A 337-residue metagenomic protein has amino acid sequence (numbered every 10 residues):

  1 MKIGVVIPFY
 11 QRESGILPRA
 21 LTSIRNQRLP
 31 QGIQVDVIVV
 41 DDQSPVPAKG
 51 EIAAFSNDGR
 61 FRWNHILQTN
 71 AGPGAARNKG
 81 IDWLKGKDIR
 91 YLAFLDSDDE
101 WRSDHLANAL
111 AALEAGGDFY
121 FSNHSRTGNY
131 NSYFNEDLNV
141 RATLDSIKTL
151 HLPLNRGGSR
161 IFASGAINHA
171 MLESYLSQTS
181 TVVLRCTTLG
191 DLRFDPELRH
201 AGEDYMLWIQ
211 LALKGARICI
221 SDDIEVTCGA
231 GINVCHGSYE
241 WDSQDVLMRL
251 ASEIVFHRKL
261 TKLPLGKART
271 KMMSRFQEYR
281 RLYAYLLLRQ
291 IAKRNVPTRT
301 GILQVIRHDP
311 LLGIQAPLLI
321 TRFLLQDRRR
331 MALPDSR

Functional and structural regions predicted by a protein language model:
R12-R28: Short, well-formed alpha-helical segments that are part of the catalytic scaffolds of diverse glycosyltransferases
S23-I66, K87: Acidic donor-binding segment of Leloir-type glycosyltransferases
Q68-K87: Glycine-rich, basic loop-to-helix element that forms the pyrophosphate-binding segment of sugar-nucleotide handling
D88-E100: Short beta-strand-to-loop acidic/aromatic patch adjacent to the donor-nucleotide binding site
L106-K148: Conserved donor NDP-sugar-binding/catalytic core segment of glycosyltransferases
A163-V183: A recurrent flexible, glycine/aromatic-enriched loop bordering the glycosyltransferase active site that acts as
H200-L207: Acidic donor-binding loop at a coil-to-helix junction in glycosyltransferase catalytic cores that engages
Y205, A216, I224-G231, G237-K267 (+1 more regions): Catalytic core of nucleotide-sugar-dependent glycosyltransferases
